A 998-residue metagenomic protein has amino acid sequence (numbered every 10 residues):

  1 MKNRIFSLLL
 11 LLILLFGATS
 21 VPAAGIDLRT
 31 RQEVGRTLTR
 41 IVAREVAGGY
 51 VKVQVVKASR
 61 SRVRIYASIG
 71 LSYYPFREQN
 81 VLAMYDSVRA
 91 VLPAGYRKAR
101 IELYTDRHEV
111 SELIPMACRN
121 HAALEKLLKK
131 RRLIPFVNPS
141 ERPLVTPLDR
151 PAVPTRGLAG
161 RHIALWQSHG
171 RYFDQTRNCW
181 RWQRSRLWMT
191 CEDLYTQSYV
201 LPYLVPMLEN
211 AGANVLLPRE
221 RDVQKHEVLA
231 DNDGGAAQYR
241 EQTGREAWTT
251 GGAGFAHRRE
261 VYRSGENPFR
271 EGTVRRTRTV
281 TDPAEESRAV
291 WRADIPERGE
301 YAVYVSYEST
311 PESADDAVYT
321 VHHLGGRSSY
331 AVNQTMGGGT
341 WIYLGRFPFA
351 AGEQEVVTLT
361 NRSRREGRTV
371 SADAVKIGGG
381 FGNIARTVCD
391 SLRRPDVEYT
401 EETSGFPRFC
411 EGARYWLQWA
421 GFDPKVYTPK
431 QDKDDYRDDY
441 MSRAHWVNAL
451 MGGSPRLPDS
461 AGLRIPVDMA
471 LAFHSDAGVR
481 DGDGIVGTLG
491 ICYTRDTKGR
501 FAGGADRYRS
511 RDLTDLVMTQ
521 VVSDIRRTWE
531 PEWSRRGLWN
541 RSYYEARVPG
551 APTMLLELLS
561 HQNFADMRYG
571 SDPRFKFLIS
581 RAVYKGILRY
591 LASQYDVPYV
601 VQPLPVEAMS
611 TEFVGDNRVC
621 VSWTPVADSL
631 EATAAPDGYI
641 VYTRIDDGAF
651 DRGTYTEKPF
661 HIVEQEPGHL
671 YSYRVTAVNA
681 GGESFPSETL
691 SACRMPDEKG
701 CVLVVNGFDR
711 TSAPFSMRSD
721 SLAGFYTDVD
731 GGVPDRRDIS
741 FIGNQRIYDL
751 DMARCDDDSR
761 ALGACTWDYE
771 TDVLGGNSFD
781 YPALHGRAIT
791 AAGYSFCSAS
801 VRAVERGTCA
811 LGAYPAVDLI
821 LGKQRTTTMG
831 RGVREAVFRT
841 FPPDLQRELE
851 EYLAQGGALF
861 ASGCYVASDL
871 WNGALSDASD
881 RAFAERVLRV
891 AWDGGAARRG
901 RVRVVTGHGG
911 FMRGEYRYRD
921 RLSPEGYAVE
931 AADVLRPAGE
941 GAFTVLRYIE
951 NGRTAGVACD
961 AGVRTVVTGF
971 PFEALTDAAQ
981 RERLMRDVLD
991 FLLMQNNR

Functional and structural regions predicted by a protein language model:
A23, W188, E192, Y203-A211 (+4 more regions): Aromatic-Pro/Gly-enriched surface loop or interdomain linker that acts as a lid/target-recognition segment
I65-S68, Y73-R181, A372-E402, F406 (+3 more regions): Non-catalytic propeptide/linker segments at domain boundaries
V357-T369: Short beta-strand-plus-loop segments that form exposed binding edges in beta-rich domains
R362, A374-G382, S454, M469-A470 (+3 more regions): Active-site-adjacent mobile loop/cap segments within catalytic or ligand-binding domains
C389-Y399, C410-R507, R511, W539-Q562: Active-site microenvironments of hydrolase-like enzyme catalytic domains
Y590-T633, P667, G681-G700: Pro/Thr/Ser/Gly-rich low-complexity, intrinsically disordered linker/stalk tracts
I662-G682: Beta-strand-rich modules
K823-V929, A942, I949, Q980 (+1 more regions): A glycine-rich, often tryptophan-bearing local segment used as a flexible ligand/cofactor-contacting loop or short
